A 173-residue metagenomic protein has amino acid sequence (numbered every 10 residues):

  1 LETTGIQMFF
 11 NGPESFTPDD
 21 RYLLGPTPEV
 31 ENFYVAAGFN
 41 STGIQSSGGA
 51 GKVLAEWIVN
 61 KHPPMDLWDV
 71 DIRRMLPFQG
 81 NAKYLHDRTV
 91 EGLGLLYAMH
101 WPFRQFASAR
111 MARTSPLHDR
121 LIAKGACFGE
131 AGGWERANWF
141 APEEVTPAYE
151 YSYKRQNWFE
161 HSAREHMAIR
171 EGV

Functional and structural regions predicted by a protein language model:
L1-Q45, M75: Flavin (FAD/FMN) cofactor-binding core of flavoprotein oxidoreductases
P13, T17, G43-S47, P63 (+3 more regions): Generic structural signal for well-ordered, non-membrane alpha-helical segments in soluble metabolic enzymes
G25-P26, G43, V53-E56, T89: Short, low-complexity, polar/charged sequence segments that are solvent-exposed and flexible
T27, W57, K61, K124: Change "in soluble alpha/beta enzymes" to "in soluble alpha/beta proteins
A36-V53, H100-S115: Hydrophobic transmembrane alpha-helix bundles
S46-D69: Internal hydrophobic alpha-helix adjacent to the cofactor/substrate pocket in enzyme cavities
M65, I72-V173: Glycine/proline-enriched, intrinsically flexible loops and inter-domain linkers
